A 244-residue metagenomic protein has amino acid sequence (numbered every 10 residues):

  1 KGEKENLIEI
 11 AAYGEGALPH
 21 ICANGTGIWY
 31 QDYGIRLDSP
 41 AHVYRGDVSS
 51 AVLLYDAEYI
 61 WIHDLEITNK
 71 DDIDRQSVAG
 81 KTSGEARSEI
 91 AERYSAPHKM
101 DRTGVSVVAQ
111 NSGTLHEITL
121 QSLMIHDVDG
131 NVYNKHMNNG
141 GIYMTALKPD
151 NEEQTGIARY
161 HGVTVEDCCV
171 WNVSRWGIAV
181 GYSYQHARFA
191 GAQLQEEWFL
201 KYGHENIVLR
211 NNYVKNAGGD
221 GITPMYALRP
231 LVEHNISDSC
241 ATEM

Functional and structural regions predicted by a protein language model:
K1, V105-S106, Q121-S122, I142-T145: Short, well-ordered amphipathic alpha-helices
G2-H98, S122-N134: Right-handed parallel beta-helix/beta-spiral solenoid domain characteristic of secreted/periplasmic
L7, G14-G16, E58-N69, A91 (+4 more regions): Right-handed parallel beta-helix
E9-A11, H20, L53, W61 (+6 more regions): Extracellular beta-strand solenoid repeats
G25, Q31, V48-A51, D71-V78 (+7 more regions): Short glycine/acidic-rich loop motifs that flank beta-strands on beta-rich extracellular proteins
T82-Y94, H98-G104, L194-E196, S239-C240 (+1 more regions): Short flexible/disordered coil segments
A109-G113: Hydrophobic alpha-helical hairpins/lids featuring a short glycine-rich hinge
L115, M137-K148, Y160: C-terminal extensions
